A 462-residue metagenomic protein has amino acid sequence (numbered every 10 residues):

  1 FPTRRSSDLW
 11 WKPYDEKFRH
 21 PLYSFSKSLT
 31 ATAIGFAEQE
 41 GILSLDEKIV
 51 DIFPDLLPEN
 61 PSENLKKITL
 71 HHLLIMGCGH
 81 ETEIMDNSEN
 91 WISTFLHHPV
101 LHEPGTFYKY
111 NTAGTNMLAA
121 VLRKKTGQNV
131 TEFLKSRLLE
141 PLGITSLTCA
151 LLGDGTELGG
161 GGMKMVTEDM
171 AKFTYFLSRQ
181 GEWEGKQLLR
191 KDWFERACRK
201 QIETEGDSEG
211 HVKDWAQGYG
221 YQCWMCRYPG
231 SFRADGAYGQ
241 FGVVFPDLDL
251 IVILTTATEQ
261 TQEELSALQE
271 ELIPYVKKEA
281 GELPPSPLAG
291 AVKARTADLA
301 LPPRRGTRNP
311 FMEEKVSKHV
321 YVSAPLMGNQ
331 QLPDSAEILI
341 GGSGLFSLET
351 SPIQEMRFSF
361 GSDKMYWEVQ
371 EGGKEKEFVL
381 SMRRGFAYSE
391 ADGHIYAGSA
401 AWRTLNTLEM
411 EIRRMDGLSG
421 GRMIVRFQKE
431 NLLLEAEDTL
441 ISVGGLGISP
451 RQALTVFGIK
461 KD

Functional and structural regions predicted by a protein language model:
F1-S6: Short, small-residue-biased leader/transition segments that mark boundaries at the very start of proteins
H20-D46, L73, L118-L122, M170-L177: Active-site SXXK
P21, F25, E40-C78, H97 (+2 more regions): Active-site helix/loop module of the DD-peptidase/beta-lactamase fold, centered on the serine-lysine SxxK catalytic
C78-L151: A small/polar active-site loop signature that marks catalytic segments
M117-V121, G161-E182, Q240-A257: Active-site-proximal alpha-helical segments within enzyme catalytic domains
E195-L254: Active-site Gly/Thr loop motif
G236-P303: Structured C-terminal helix/loop/strand segments within mature extracytoplasmic catalytic/sensor domains
P287-D462: Peripheral terminal and inter-domain segments
